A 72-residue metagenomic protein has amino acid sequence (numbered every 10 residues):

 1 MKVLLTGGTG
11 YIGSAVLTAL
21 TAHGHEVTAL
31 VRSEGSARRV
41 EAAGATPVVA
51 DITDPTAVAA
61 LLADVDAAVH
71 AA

Functional and structural regions predicted by a protein language model:
M1-K2, R32: Secondary-structure boundary/capping motif
V3-E26: N-terminal Rossmann NAD(P)H-binding glycine-rich loop of SDR-like oxidoreductase domains
L5, A29, P47: Conserved SAM-binding loop
G7, V31, I52: Conserved residues at beta->alpha junctions
G8, A29, A67-A71: Small side chains
H25-E34: Conserved glycine-rich Rossmann-like NAD(P)H-binding loop of the short-chain dehydrogenase/reductase
E34-A72: NAD(P)H-binding glycine-rich loop region in Rossmannoid oxidoreductase-like domains and their noncatalytic homologs
